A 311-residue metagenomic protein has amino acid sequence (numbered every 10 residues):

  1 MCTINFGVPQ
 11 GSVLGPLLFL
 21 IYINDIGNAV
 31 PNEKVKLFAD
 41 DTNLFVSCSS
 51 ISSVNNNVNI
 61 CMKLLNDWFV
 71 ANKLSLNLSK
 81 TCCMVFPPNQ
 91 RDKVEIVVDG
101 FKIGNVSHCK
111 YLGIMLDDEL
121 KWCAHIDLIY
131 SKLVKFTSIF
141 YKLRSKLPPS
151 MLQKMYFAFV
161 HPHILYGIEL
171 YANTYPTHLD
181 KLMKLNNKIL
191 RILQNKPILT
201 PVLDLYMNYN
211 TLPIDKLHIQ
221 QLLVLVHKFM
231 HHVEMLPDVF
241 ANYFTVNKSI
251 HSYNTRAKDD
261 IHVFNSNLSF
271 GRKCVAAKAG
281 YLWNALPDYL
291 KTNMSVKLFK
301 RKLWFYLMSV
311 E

Functional and structural regions predicted by a protein language model:
M1-L18, F45-I51, N105, E119 (+4 more regions): Short, conserved non-catalytic motifs in the polymerase core
G11, A39-D41, F69, Y111-E119 (+7 more regions): Short, conserved catalytic/metal-binding micro-motifs enriched in Asp/Glu and His
P16-F45: Active-site palm subdomain of RNA-directed nucleic acid polymerases
N43-D67: Catalytic palm subdomain of template-directed nucleic-acid polymerases, centered on the conserved carboxylate motif
I60, S75-S107: Short, conserved micro-motifs composed of acidic
N66-N77, C82-V85, M155, H178-F244: Short, charged alpha-helical motifs in flexible N/C-terminal segments and linkers
F101-E169: Basic, alpha-helical interaction scaffolds
M235-K278: Amphipathic alpha-helical
